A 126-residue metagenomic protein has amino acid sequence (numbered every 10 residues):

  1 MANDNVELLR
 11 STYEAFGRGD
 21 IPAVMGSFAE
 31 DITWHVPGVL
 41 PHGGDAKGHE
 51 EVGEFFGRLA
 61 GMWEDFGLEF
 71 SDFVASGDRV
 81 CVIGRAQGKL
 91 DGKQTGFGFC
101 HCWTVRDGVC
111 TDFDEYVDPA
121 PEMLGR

Functional and structural regions predicted by a protein language model:
M1-R126: C-terminal and inter-domain tail/linker signature
